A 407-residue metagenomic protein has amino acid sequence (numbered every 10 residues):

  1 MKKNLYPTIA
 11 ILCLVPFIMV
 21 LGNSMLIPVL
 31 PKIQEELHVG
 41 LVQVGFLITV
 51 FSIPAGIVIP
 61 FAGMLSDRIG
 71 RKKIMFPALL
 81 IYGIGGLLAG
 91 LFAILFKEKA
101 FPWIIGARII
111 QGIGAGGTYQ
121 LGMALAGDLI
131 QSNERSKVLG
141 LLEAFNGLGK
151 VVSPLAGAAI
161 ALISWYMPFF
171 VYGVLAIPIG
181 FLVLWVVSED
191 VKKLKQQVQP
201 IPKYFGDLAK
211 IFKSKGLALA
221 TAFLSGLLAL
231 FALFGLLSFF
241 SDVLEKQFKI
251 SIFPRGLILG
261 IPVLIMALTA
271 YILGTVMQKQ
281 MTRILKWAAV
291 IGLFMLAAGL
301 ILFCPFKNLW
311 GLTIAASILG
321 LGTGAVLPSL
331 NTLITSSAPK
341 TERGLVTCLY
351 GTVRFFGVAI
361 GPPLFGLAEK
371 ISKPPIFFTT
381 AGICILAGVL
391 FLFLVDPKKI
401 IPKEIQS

Functional and structural regions predicted by a protein language model:
M1-K2, S188-T221: Juxtamembrane intracellular "pre-TM" segments in multi-pass secondary transporters
T49-G63, G260-I272: Central cavity-lining transmembrane alpha-helices of secondary-active solute carriers, predominantly the Major
I57-K97: Conserved MFS/SLC helix-loop-helix module at the cytosolic interface between two early adjacent transmembrane helices
I59-R71, A270-R283: Helix-to-loop junctions at the C-terminal end of transmembrane segments in multipass secondary transporters
I74-L88, K286-I301: Structural signature of the two symmetry-related core transmembrane helices
F101, A107-N146: Cytoplasmic helix-loop-helix junction between adjacent transmembrane helices in 12-TM secondary transporters
L141-V187: Helix-loop-helix hairpin linking two adjacent transmembrane segments in secondary transporters
A218-G260: Extracytoplasmic gate region of multi-pass secondary transporters
